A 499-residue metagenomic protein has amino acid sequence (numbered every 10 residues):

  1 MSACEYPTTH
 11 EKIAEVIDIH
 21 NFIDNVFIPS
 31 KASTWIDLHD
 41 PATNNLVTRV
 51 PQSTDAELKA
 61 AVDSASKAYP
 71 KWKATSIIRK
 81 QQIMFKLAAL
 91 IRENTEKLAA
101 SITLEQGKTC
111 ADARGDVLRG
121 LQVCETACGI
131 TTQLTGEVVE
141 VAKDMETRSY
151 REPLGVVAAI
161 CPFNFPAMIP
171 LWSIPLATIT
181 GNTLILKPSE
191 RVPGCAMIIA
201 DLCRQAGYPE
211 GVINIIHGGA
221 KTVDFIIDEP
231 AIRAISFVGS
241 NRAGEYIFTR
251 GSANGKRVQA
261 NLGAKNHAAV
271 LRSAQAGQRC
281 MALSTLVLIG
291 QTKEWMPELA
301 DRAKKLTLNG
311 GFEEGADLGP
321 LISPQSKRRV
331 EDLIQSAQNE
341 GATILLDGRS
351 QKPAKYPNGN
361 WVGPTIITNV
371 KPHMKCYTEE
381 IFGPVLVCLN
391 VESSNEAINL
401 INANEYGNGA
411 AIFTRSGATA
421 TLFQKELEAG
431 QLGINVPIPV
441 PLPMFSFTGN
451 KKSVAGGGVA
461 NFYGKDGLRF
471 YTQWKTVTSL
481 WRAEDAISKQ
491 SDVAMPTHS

Functional and structural regions predicted by a protein language model:
M1-A42, R349: Hydrophobic face of amphipathic alpha-helices that form TPR/SEL1-like repeat modules and related alpha-solenoid
N45-T48, I232, A269, K304-L308 (+2 more regions): Conserved C-terminal structural/oligomerization subdomain of aldehyde/semialdehyde dehydrogenase
V47-L134, D144: Glycine-rich loop-to-alpha-helix module at the N-terminal edge of alpha/beta enzyme cores
R79, I83, W172-P175, T180-R191 (+8 more regions): Short loop-to-beta-strand entry elements in the cores of soluble alpha/beta enzymes
A99-L118, G263-K265, G277-T285, A300-D332 (+5 more regions): Flexible, acidic loop-helix segments that line cofactor/substrate-binding pockets
T103, S240-G263, Q275-A282, G290-L318 (+4 more regions): Glycine/threonine-rich helix-loop capping motifs at alpha-helix boundaries
T135-E210, G255, S499: Conserved small-residue-rich beta-alpha loop and adjacent elements that most often cradle the phosphate/pyrophosphate
V156, Q205-C280, T285, L346 (+1 more regions): Conserved NAD(P)+-binding/catalytic subdomain of aldehyde/semialdehyde dehydrogenases
